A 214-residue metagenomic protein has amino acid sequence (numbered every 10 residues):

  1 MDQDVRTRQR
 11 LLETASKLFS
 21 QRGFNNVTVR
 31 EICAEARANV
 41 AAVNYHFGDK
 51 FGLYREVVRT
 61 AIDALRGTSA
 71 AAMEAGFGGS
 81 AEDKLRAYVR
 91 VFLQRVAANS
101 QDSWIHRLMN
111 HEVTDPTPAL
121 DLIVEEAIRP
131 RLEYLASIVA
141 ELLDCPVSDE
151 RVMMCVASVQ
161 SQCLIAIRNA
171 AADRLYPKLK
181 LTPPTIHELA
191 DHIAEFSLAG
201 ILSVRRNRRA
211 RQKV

Functional and structural regions predicted by a protein language model:
D4, R8-S16: Short, leucine-enriched amphipathic alpha-helices that occur as contiguous helical runs
R10, L18-G52, E56: Helix-turn-helix
L12, E82-V89, I186-L198: Short, amphipathic alpha-helical "lid/cap" segments that border enzyme active or binding sites
R55-A61, A127: Alpha-helical DNA-contacting segments of helix-turn-helix folds
A61, L65-M73: Conserved phosphoryl-transfer catalytic core
A70-W104, V152-V159: Hydrophobic alpha-helical connector segments
W104-L108, D121-L132, E141-A194, V204-V214: Hydrophobic/aromatic-rich alpha-helical bundle segments in the mid-to-C-terminal region
N110-P116: Short helix-capping/turn signature of helix-turn-helix
